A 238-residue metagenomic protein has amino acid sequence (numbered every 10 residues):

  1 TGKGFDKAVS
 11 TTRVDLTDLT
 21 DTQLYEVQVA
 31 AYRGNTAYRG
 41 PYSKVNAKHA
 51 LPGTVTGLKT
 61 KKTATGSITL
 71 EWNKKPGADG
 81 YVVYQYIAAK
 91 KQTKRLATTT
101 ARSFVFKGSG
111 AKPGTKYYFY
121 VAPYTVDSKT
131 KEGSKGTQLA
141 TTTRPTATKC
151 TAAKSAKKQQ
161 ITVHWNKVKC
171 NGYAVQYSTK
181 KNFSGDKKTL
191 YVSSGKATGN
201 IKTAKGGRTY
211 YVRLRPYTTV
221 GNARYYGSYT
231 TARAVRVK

Functional and structural regions predicted by a protein language model:
T1, R33-N35, P76, I87-K91 (+4 more regions): Solvent-exposed strand-loop boundary residues in beta-sheet-rich modules
T1-T20, V82-K112, A174-G206: Recognizes extended acidic, P/S/T-rich segments that occur within or adjacent to Ig-like beta-sandwich modules
R13, L24, Y42, S67-T69 (+6 more regions): Intrinsic-disorder/low-complexity, polar/charged segments enriched in Ser/Thr/Lys/Arg/Asp/Glu/Gln
L16-T36, F106-K129, A204-A223: Beta-strand-rich modules
Y25, D79-V82, N171-A174, Y210: Short beta-strand/loop motifs in extracellular/secreted proteins, especially within beta-sandwich accessory domains
G34-P52, V126-T146, V220-K238: Extracellular fibronectin type III
L51-T60, R144-A153: Proline-enriched interdomain boundary motifs that mark the N-terminal boundary and often initiate the first structured
G66-G77, Q159-C170: Conserved aromatic anchor
